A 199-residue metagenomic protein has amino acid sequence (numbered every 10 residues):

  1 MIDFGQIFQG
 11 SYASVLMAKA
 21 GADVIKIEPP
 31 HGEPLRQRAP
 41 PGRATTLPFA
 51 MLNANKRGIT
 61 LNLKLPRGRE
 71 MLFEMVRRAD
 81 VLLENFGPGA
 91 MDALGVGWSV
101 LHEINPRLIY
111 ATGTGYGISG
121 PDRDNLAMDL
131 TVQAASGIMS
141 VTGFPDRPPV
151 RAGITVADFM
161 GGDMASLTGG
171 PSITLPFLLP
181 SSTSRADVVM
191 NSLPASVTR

Functional and structural regions predicted by a protein language model:
M1-T168: N-terminal helix-loop segment corresponding to the beta1-alpha1 unit of nucleotide/adenylate-binding folds
E28, S166, S182-T183, N191: Compositionally biased, low-complexity repeat tracts
T131, M160, L175-P176, R185: Alpha-helical hydrophobic packing sites
S172-T174, S181-R185, S192, S196-R199: Low-acidity, Ser/Thr- and Arg-rich intrinsically disordered low-complexity segments
